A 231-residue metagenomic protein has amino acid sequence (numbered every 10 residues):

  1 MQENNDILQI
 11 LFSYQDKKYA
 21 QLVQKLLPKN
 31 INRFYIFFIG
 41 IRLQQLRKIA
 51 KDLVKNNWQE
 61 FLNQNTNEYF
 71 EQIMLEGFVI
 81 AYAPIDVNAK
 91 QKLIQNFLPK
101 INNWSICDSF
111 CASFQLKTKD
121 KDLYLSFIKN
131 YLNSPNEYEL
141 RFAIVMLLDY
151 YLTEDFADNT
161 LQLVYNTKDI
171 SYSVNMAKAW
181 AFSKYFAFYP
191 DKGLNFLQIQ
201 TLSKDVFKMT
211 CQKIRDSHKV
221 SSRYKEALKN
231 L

Functional and structural regions predicted by a protein language model:
M1-L231: Alpha-helical scaffold domains
